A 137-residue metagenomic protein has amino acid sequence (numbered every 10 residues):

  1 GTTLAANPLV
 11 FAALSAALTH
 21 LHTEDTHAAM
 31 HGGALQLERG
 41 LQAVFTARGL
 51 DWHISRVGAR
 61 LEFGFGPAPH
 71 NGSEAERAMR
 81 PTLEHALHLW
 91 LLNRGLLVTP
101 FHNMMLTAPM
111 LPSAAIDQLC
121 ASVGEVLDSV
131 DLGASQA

Functional and structural regions predicted by a protein language model:
G1-A137: Conserved N-terminal phosphate-binding loop of PLP-dependent enzymes in the Aspartate aminotransferase
